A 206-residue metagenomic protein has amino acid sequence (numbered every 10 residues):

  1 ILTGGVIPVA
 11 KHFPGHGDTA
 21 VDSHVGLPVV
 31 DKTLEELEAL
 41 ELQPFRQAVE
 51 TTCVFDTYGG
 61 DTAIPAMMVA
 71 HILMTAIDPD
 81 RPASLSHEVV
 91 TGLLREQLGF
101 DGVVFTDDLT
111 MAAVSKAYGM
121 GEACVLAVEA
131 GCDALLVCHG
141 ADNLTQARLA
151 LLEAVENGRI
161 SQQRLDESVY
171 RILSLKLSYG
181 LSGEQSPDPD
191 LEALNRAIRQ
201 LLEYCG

Functional and structural regions predicted by a protein language model:
I1-E35: Surface-exposed loop and adjacent secondary-structure segments within mature catalytic domains
I1-V6, L40, A83-F105: Alpha-helix-loop-beta-strand connector modules within alpha/beta enzyme cores
G4-I7, C53-V54, Y58-P65, L98-V103 (+2 more regions): Short, well-ordered coil/turn segments that N-cap beta-strands
P8-K11, M67-V69, G102-T106, L135-L136 (+1 more regions): Hydrophobic faces of well-ordered beta-strands that scaffold small-molecule active sites in alpha/beta enzyme cores
K11-G15, A70-I72, L109-M111, G140: Active-site beta-loop-alpha junctions enriched in small/polar residues
V21-A39, I77-L85, A154-S161: Glycine-rich tight-turn/loop motif centered on a GG-T
L42-M67, T91: Aromatic-lined glycan-binding groove of carbohydrate-active enzymes
E96-Q97, S115-G206: Preference for extracellular/luminal or secreted protein segments
